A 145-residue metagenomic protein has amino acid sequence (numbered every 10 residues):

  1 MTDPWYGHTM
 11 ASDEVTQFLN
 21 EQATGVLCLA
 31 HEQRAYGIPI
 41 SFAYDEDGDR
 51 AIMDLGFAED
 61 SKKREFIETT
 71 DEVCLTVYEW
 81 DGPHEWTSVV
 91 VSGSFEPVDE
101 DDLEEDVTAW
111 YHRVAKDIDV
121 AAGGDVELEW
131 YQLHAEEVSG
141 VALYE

Functional and structural regions predicted by a protein language model:
M1-E21: Extreme N-terminal tail/first-helix region
Q22-A58, L75: Short beta-strand segments
G48-R50, E72, S94, E137: Structural motif
G56-A58, T69-V77, E85-E96: Active-site-adjacent structural patch at catalytic or cofactor/ligand-binding sites
G56-S61, Y111-A115: Short, solvent-exposed aromatic-acidic interface loops
R64-E68: Surface-exposed connector loops and short turns at secondary-structure junctions
P83-E145: Charged, gly/pro-rich active-site loop segments
